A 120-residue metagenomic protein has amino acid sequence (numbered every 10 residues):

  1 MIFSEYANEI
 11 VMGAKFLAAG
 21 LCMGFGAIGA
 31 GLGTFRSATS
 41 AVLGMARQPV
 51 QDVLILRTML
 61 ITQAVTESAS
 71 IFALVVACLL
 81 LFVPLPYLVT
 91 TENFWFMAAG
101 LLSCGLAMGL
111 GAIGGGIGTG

Functional and structural regions predicted by a protein language model:
M1-G120: Hydrophobic, small-residue-rich transmembrane alpha-helices and their short perimembrane loops in multi-pass membrane
